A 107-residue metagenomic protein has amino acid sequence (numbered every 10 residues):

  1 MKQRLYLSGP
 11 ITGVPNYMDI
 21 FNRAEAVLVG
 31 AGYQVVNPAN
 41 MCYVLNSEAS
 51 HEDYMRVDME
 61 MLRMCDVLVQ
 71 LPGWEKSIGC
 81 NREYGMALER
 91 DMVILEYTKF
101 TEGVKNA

Functional and structural regions predicted by a protein language model:
M1-A107: Conserved catalytic or regulatory cores that recognize and/or transform ribose-phosphate-containing ligands
